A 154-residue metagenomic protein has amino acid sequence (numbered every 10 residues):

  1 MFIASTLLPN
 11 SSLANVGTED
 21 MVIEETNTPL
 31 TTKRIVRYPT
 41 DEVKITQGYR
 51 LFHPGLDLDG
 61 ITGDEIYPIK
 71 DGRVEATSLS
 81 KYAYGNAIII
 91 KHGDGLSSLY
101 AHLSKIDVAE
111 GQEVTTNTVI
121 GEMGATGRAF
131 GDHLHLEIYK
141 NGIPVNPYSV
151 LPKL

Functional and structural regions predicted by a protein language model:
M1-G85, T116: Surface-exposed, glycine-biased beta-strand/turn segments
T46, D59, K91, A101-S104 (+2 more regions): Residue-level detector of conserved, well-ordered beta-strand and adjacent loop positions that form binding/recognition
G48, D71, T77-S78, I106 (+2 more regions): Residue-level recognition of beta-strand microenvironments
F52, T62-D64, D94-S97, I143: Short acidic/polar mixed-charge low-complexity motifs
T62-E65, S104, E110: Short, conserved secondary-structure segments in the cores of folded domains
I69-D107, D132: Zn2+-dependent peptidoglycan hydrolase active-site motif and core
I88-H92, Q112-L154: Conserved, short, structured surface segments that act as functional micro-motifs
